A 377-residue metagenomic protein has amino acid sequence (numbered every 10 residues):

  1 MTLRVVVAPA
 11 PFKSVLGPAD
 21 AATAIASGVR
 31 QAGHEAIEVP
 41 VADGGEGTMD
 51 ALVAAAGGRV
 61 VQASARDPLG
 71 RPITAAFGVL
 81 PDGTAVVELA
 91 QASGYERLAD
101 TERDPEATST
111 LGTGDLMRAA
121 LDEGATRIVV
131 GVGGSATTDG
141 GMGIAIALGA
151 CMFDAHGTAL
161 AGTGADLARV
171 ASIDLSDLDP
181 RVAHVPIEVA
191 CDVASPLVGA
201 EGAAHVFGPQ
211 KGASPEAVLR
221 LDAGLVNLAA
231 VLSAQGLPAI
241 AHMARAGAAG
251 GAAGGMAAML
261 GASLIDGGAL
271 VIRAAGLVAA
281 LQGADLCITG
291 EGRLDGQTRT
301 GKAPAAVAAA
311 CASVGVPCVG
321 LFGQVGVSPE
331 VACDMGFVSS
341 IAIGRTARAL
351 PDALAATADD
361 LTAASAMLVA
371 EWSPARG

Functional and structural regions predicted by a protein language model:
M1-V132, A136-G377: N-terminal loops that bind phosphate or other acidic moieties and the adjacent beta-alpha structural core
